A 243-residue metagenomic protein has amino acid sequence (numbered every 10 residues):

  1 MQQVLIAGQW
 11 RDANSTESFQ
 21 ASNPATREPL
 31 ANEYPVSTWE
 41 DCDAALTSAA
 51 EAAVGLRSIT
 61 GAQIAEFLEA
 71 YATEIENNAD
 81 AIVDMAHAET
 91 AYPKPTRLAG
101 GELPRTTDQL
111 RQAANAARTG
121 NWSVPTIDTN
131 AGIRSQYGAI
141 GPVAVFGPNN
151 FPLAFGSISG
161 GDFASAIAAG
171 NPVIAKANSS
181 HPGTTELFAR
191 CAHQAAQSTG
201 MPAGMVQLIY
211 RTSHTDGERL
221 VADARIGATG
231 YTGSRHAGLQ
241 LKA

Functional and structural regions predicted by a protein language model:
M1-A131: N-terminal Rossmann-like NAD(P)+-binding subdomain of aldehyde/semialdehyde dehydrogenases
N121-A243: Rossmann-like NAD(P) dinucleotide-binding subdomain of oxidoreductase/dehydrogenase enzymes
